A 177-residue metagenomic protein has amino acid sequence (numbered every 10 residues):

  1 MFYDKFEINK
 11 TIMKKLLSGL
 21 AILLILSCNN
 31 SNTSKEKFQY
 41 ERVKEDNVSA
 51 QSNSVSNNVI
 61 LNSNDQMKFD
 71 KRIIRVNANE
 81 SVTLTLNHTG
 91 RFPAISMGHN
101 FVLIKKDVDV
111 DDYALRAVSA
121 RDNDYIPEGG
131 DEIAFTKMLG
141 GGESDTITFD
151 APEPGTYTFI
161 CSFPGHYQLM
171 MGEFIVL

Functional and structural regions predicted by a protein language model:
Y3, N9-L16: Positively charged n-region of N-terminal signal peptides that target proteins for export
L16-I25: Sec-dependent N-terminal signal peptides
N29-S31: Bacterial signal peptide processing site
E36-D46, K68, N87, A134-L177: Extracellular/periplasmic metallocenter environments
S52-S81: N-terminal edge beta-strand
G90-A94: Extended, low-complexity, turn-rich repeat/linker tracts enriched in Gly/Pro/Ser/Thr and Asp/Glu that occur
N100-I104: Beta-strand signatures of extracellular beta-sandwich domains
D109-E153: Extracytoplasmic beta-sandwich strand-turn segments characteristic of Greek-key/jelly-roll folds
